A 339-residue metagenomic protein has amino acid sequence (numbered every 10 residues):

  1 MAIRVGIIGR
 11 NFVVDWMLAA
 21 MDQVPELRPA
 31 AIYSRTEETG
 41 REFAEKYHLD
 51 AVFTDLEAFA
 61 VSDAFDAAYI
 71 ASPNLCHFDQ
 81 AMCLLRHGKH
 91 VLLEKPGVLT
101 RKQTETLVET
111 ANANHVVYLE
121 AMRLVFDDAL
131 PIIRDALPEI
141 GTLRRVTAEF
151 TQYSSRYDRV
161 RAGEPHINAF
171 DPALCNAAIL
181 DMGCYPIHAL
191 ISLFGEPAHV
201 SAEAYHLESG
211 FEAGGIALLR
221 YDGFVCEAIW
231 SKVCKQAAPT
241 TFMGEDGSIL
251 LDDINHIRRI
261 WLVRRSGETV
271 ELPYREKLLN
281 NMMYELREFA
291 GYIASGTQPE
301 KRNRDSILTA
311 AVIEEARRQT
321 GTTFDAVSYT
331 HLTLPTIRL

Functional and structural regions predicted by a protein language model:
M1-Y47: N-terminal Rossmann-like dinucleotide-binding module
E38, Y47, A51-T110: Beta-loop-alpha module in the N-terminal Rossmann-like domain of NAD(P)-dependent dehydrogenases, especially those
L93-E94, Y118-E120, L251: Hydrophobic residues in well-ordered beta-strands that form the structural core
T106-R123, R144: Rossmann-fold dehydrogenase core element
D127-A198: Predominantly a Rossmann-like dinucleotide-binding segment in NAD(P)-dependent oxidoreductases
C184-I257, L286-G296, L332: Contiguous beta-strand/loop segments that form the cofactor/metal-binding neighborhood of enzyme cores
T241-E314, R318-Q319, F324-S328: C-terminal glycine/acidic-rich active-site capping loop/insertion
T330-T336: Conserved small/polar residues in nucleotide/adenosyl-binding loops
